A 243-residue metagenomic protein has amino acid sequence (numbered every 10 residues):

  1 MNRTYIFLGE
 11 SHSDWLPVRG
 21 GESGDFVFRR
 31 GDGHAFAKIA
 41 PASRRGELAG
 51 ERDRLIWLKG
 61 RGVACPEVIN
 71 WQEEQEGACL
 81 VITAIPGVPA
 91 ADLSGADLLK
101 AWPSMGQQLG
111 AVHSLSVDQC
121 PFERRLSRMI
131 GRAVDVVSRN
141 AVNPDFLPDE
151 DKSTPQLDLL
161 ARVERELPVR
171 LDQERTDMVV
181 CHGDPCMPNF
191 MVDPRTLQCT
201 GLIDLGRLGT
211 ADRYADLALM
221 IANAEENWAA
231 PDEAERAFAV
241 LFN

Functional and structural regions predicted by a protein language model:
N2-L8, A111-H182: An alpha-helical support segment within catalytic cores of ATP-dependent transferases
G9-P17: Conserved N-terminal boundary motif of the eukaryotic protein kinase catalytic domain
P17-R125, R175: ATP-binding pocket architecture of kinase catalytic cores
D25-G31, F36, V68, R162-A215: Active-site acidic catalytic loop and adjacent metal/ATP-binding pocket of ATP-dependent phosphoryl transfer enzymes
R44, P89, F190, T210 (+2 more regions): Conserved protein kinase catalytic core
D53-W57, S104-A111, R132, R162 (+3 more regions): Alpha-helical elements of Rossmann-like donor-binding domains used by nucleotide-donor carbohydrate transfer enzymes
K59, S94, I203, Y214 (+1 more regions): Short, flexible helix/strand-to-coil boundary loops that buttress conserved ligand/catalytic motifs in alpha/beta
A215-N243: Active-site activation/catalytic loop segments of kinase-like enzymes and analogous catalytic loops in related
